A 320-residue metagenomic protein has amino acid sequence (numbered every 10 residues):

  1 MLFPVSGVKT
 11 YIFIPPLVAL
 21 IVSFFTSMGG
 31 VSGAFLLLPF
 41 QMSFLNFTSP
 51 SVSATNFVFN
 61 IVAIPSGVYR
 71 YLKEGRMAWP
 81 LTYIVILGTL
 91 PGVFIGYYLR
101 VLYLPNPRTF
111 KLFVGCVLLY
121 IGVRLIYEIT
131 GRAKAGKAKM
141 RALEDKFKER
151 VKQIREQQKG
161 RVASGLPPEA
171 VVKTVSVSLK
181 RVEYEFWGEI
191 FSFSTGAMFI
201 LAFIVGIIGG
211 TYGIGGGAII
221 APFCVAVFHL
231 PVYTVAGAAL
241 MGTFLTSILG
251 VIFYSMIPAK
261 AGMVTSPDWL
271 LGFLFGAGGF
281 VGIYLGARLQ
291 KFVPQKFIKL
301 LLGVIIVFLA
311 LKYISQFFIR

Functional and structural regions predicted by a protein language model:
M1-V22, S43, S49, R70-V205 (+2 more regions): Juxtamembrane transmembrane-helix boundary motif
A19-G30, F203-G213, T246: Transmembrane alpha-helix interface/packing and boundary motifs in multi-pass membrane proteins, characterized by
S23, S53-I61, I86, L90 (+2 more regions): Transmembrane helix-bundle signature of multi-pass membrane transporters/permeases
G29-L37, T211-F223: Transmembrane helix boundary and interhelical junction motifs in multipass membrane proteins
S32-G33, P65, P91, I95 (+2 more regions): Residue positions within transmembrane alpha-helices of multi-pass solute transporters
L37-S51, I219-T234: Interfacial segments of multi-pass membrane proteins
A221-P222, A239-T246, G250, F275: Feature representing long, continuous alpha-helical segments
F244-I257, V264: Extended hydrophobic/aromatic segments used for targeting, binding, or gating
